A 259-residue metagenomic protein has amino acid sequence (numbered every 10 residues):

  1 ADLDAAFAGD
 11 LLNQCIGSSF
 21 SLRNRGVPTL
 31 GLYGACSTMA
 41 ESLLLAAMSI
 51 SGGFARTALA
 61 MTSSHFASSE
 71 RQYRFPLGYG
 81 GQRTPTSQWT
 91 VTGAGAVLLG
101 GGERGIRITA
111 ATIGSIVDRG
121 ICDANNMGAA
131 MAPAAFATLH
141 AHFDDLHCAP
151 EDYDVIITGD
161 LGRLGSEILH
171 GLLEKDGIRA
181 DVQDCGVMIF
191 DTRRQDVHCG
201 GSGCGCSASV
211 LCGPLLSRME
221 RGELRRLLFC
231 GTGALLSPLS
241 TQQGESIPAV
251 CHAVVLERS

Functional and structural regions predicted by a protein language model:
A1, L43-L45, A130-D145, V210-L215: Short, well-ordered amphipathic alpha-helical segments that serve as non-catalytic structural scaffolds within diverse
A1-G34, D152-E167: Conserved beta-ketoacyl condensing-enzyme motif
A8-G9, A58-S64, L99, L227-T232: Short beta-strand segments
G9-R25, S64-F75, E103-I113, E174-T192: Acidic-glycine-rich active-site phosphate/pyrophosphate-binding loop
G17-S19, L44, S69-R74, I121 (+2 more regions): Short acidic, glycine/serine/threonine-rich loops at helix termini
Y33-A60, L99, S202-E223: Active-site-proximal alpha-helical scaffold in enzymes
P76-A141, D145-C148, R179-D196, F229-T232 (+1 more regions): Condensing-enzyme catalytic core mediating Claisen C-C bond formation in acyl metabolism
A134, H140-L172: Long, repeat-rich segments with strong aromatic
